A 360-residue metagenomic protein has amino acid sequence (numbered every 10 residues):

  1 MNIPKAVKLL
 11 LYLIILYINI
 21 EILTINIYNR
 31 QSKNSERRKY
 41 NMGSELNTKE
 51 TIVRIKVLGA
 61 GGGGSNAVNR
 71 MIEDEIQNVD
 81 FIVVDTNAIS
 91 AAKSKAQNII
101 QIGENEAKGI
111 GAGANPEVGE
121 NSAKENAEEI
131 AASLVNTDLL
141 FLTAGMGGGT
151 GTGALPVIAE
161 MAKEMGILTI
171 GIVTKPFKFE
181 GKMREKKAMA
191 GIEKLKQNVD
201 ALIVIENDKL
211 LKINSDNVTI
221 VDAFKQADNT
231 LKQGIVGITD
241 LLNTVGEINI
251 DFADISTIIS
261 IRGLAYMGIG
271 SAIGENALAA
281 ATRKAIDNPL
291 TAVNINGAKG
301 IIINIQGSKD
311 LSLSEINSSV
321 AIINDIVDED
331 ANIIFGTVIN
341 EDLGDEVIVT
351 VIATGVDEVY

Functional and structural regions predicted by a protein language model:
I3, V7, L11-Y360: Tubulin/FtsZ superfamily GTPase core signature
